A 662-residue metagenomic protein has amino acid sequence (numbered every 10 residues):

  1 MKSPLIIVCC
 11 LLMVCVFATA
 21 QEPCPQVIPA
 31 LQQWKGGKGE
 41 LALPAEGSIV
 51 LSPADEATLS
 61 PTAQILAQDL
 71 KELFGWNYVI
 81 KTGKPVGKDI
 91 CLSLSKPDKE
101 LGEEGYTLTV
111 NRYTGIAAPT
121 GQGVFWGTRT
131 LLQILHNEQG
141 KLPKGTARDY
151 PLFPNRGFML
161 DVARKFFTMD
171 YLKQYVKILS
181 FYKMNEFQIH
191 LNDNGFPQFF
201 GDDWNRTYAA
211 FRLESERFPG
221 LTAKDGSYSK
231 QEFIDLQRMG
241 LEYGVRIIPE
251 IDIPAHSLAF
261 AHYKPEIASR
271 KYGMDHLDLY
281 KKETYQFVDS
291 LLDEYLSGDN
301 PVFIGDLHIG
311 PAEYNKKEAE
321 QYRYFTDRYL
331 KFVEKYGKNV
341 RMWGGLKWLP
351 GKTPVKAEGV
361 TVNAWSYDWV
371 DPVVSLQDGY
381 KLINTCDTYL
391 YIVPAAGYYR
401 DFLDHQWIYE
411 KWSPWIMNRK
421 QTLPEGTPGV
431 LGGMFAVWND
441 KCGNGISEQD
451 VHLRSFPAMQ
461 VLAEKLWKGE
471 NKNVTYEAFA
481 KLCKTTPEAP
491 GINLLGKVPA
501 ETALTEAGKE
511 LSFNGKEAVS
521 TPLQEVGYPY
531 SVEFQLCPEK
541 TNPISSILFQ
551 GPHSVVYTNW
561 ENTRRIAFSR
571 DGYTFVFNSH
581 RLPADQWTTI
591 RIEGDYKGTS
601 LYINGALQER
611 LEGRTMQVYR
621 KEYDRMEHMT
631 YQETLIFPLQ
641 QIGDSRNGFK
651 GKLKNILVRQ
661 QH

Functional and structural regions predicted by a protein language model:
M1-C24: Bacterial Sec-dependent N-terminal signal peptides
A18-P151, V340-L349, E488-I492, G496: Acidic, contiguous N-terminal accessory segments
I49, L70, T120, F158 (+6 more regions): Conserved, mostly hydrophobic/aromatic
K99-H276, E283, L292-D306, N439-K441: Feature activates predominantly on carbohydrate-active enzymes
R156-L160, F187-I189, I247-I251, G305-I309 (+4 more regions): Hydrophobic faces of well-ordered beta-strands that scaffold small-molecule active sites in alpha/beta enzyme cores
F260-T361, W365-G379: Active-site neighborhood of glycoside hydrolase catalytic domains
V355-V360, Y367-K509: Flexible, acidic glycine-rich loops studded with aromatic residues
V498-H662: Extracellular glycan-associated modules
